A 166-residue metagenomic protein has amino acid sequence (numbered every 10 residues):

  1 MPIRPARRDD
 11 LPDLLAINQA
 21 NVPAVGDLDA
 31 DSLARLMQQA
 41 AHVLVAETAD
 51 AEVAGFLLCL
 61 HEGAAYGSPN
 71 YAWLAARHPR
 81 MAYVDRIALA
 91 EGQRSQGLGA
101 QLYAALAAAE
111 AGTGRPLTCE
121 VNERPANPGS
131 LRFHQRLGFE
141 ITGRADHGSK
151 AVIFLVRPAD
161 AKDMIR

Functional and structural regions predicted by a protein language model:
M1-L14: A short beta-loop-alpha structural element at the N-terminal edge of CoA-dependent acyl/N-acetyltransferase catalytic
P23-A49, A64: Active-site rim helix/loop that mediates acceptor-substrate recognition in acyltransferases
L58-R86: Conserved acyl-donor/pantetheine-binding loop and adjacent beta-alpha core of acyl/acetyltransferases and related
A76, R144-R166: C-terminal "cap" of GNAT-fold acetyltransferases
D85-R94, N122-R124: A short, internal acetyl-CoA/4′-phosphopantetheine-binding micro-motif in the GNAT/acyltransferase core
L89, S95-A108, R132, R136: Conserved acetyl-CoA-binding loop-helix of GNAT-fold acetyltransferases
E110-E123: Conserved GNAT acetyl-CoA-binding A-motif
R124-G143: Conserved active-site alpha-helix within GNAT-family acetyltransferase domains
